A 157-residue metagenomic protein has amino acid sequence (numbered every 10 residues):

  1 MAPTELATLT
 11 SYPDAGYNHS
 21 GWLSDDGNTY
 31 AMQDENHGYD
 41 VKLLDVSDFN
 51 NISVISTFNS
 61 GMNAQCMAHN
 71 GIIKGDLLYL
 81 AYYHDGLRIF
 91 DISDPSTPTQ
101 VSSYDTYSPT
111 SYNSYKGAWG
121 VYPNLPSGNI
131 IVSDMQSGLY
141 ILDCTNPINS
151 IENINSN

Functional and structural regions predicted by a protein language model:
M1-S150: Feature marking well-ordered beta-strand scaffolds used for ligand recognition
E152-N157: Surface-exposed, proline-anchored Ser/Thr-rich loop/turn motifs
